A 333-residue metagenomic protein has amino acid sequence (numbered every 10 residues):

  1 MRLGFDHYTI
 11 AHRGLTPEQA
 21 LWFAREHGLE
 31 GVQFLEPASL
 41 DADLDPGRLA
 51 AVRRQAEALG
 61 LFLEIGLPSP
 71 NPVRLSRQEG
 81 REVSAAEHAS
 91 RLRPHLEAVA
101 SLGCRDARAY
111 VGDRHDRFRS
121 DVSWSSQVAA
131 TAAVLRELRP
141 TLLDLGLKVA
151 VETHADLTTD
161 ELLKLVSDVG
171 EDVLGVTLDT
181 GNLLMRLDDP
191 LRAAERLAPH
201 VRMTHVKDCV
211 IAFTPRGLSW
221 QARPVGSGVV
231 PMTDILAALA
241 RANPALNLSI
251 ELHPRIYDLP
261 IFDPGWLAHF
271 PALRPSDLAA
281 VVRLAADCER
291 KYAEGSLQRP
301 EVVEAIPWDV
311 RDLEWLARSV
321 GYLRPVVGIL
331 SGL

Functional and structural regions predicted by a protein language model:
M1-C104, R136, E171, A272-L333: N-terminal pre-domain/capping segments
R2, E18-R25, T159-V173, L184-L333: Histidine-acidic metal/acid-base catalytic patches
L3-Y8, V32-F34, L61-L67, A107-A109 (+4 more regions): Hydrophobic faces of well-ordered beta-strands that scaffold small-molecule active sites in alpha/beta enzyme cores
D6-I10, L35-S39, P68-P72, G112-R114 (+5 more regions): Active-site beta-loop-alpha junctions enriched in small/polar residues
G14, A42-P46, D156-D160, L184-L187: Loop/helix-junction capping segments adjacent to catalytic residues or to phosphate/diphosphate-binding pockets
D41-G47, S69-S90, D113-S126, R216-R223 (+1 more regions): Surface-exposed, active-site-proximal loop segments in enzymatic domains
D45-A51, A85, A89-L92, W124-L135 (+2 more regions): Charged helix-capping and loop-helix junction motifs
E57-A58, F62, L75-G175: Active-site acidic/histidine proton-transfer and metal-coordination neighborhood in alpha/beta enzyme cores
